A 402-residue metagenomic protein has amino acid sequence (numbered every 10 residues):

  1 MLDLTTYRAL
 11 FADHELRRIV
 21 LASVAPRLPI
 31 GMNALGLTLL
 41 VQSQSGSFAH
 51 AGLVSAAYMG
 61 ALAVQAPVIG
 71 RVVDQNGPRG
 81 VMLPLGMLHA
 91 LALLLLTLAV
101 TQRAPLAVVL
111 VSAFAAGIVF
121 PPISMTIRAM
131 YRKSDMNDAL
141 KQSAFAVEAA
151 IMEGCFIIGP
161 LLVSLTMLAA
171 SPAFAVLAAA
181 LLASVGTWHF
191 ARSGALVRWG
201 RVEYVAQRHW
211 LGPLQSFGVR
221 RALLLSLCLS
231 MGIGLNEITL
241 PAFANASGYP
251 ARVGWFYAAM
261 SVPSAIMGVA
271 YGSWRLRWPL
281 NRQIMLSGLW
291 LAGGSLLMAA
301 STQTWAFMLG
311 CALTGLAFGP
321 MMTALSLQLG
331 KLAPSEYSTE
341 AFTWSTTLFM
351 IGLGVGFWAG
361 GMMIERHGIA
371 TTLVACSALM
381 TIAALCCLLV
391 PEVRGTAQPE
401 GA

Functional and structural regions predicted by a protein language model:
L2-A63, P213-A258: Helix-loop boundary and gating motifs at the non-cytosolic
L37, P121-D135, L240, P320-A333: Intracellular juxtamembrane helix-capping segments at the cytosolic ends of symmetry-related transmembrane helices
F48-A49, D138-E148, P250-A251, S335-S345: Loop-to-transmembrane helix entry/capping segments in MFS-fold secondary transporters and related SLC/MFSD carriers
V64-P78, M167, M267-L280, I364: Helix-to-loop junctions at the C-terminal end of transmembrane segments in multipass secondary transporters
M87-R103, W290-T302: C-terminal ends and interior cores of transmembrane alpha-helices in multi-pass membrane transporters/permeases
S112-G154: Cytoplasmic helix-loop-helix junction between adjacent transmembrane helices in 12-TM secondary transporters
N281-L325: C-terminal transmembrane helical hairpin of 12-TM major facilitator-type secondary transporters
E336-H367, C376: A late C-terminal transmembrane helix in Major Facilitator Superfamily
